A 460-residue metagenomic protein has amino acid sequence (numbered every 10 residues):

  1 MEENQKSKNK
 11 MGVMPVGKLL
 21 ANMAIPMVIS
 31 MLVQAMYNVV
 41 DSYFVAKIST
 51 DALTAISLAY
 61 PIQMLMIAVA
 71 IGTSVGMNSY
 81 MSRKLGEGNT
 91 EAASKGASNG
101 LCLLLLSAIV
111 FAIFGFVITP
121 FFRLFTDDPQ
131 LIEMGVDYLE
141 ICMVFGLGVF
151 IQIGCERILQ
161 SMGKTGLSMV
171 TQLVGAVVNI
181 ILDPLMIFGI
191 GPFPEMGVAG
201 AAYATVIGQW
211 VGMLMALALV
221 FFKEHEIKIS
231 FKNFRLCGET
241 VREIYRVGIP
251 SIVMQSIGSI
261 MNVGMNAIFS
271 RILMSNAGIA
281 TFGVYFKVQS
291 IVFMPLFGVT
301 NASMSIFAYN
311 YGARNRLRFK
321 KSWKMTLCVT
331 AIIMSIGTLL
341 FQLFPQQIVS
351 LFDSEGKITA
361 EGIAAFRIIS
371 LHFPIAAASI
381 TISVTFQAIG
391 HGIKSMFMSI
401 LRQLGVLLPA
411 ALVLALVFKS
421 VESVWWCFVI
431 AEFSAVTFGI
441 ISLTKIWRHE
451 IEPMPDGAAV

Functional and structural regions predicted by a protein language model:
M1-A24, M81-L147, F193-I249, F307-H372 (+1 more regions): Short alpha-helical transmembrane segments in multi-pass integral membrane proteins
V13, G17-M36, V40, I62-V69 (+7 more regions): Residue-level signal for short hydrophobic patches within transmembrane helices of multi-pass membrane transporters
N22, F44-M64, Q130-M134, V198-A199 (+5 more regions): Interfacial/gating helices of multi-pass transporter permease domains
N22-D41, I141, Q152, G175 (+3 more regions): Transmembrane helical elements of multi-pass membrane transporters/channels
L32, M36-T54, F122-P129, L185-M196 (+5 more regions): Helix-terminus/linker motif at the lipid-water interface of multi-pass membrane proteins
L53-F116, V149-S168, N266, T281-L339 (+2 more regions): Small-residue-rich hydrophobic transmembrane alpha-helices
L65-A68, N179-P184, M213-L217, S290-M294 (+3 more regions): Hydrophobic transmembrane alpha-helices of multi-pass small-molecule transporters
S74, N78, C142-Q160, S168-A176 (+5 more regions): Short runs within selected transmembrane alpha-helices of multi-pass transporters and secretion channels
